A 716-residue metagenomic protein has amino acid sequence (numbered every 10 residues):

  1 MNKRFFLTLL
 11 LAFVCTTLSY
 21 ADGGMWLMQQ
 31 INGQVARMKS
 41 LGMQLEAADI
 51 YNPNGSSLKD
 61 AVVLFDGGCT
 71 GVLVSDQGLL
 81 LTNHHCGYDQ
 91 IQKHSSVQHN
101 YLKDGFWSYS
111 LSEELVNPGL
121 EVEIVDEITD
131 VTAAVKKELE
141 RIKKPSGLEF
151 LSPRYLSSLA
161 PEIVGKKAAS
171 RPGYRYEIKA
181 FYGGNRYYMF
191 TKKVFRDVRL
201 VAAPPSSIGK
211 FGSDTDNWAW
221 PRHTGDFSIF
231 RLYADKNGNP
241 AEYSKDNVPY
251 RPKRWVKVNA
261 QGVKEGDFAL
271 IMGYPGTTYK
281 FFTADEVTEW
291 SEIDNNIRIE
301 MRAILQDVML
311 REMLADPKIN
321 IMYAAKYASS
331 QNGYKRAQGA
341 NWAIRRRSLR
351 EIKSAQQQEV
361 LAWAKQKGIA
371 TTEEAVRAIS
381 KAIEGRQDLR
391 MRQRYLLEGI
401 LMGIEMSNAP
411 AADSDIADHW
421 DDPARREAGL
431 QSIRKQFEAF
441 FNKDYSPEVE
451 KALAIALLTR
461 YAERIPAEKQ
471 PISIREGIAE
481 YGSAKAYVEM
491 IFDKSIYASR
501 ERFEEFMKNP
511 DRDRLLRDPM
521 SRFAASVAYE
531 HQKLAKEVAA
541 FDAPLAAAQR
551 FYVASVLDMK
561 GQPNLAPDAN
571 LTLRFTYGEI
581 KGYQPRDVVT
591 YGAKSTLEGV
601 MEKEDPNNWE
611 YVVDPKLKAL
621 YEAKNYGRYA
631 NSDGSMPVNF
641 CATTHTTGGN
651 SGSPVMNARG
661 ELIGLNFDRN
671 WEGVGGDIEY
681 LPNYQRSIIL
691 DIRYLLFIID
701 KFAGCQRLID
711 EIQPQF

Functional and structural regions predicted by a protein language model:
M1-L7: Bacterial N-terminal signal peptides that target proteins for export
N2, T17-F716: Terminal presequence/propeptide segments associated with secretion/organelle targeting and zymogen/polyprotein
T8-T17: Bacterial N-terminal signal peptides
